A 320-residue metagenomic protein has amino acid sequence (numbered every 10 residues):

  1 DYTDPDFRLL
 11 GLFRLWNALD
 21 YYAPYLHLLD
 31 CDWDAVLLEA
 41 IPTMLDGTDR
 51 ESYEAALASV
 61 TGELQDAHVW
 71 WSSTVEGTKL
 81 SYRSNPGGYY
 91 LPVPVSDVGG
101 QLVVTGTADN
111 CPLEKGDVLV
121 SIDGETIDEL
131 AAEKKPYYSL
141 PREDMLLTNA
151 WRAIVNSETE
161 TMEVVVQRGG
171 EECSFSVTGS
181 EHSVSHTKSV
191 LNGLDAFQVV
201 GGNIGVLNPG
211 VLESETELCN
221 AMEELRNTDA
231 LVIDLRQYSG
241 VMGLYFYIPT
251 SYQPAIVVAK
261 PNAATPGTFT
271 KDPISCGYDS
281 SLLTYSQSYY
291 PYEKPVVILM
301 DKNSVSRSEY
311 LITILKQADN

Functional and structural regions predicted by a protein language model:
D1, G11, P24-G99, L147 (+2 more regions): Extended, small/polar residue-biased N-terminal targeting/export presequences and adjacent propeptide/linker tracts
Y2-Y21, T78-A132, S214-E215: PDZ/PDZ-like domain segments forming the peptide/carboxylate-binding groove, activating on the N-terminal beta-strands
P5, A18-D20, L26-L29, M44-L45 (+3 more regions): Cleft-lining beta-strand/loop regions that shape enzyme active-site pockets
L9, F13, D30-D34, G47-E54 (+11 more regions): Conserved structured core elements
F13-W16, D34-L45, E54-T61, D128 (+4 more regions): Generic detector of well-ordered alpha-helical segments enriched in charged/polar residues, highlighting helical
W33-D34, W71, T78, E133-Y137 (+3 more regions): Residue-level signal for alpha-helical context at structural boundaries
G88-Y89, V104-G106, L147-W151, E160-T161 (+2 more regions): Short alpha-helical segments and helix-capping/turn motifs at coil-helix boundaries
I127-E160, R168: Extended, low-hydrophobicity, Ser/Thr/Pro/Gly-biased non-transmembrane segments
